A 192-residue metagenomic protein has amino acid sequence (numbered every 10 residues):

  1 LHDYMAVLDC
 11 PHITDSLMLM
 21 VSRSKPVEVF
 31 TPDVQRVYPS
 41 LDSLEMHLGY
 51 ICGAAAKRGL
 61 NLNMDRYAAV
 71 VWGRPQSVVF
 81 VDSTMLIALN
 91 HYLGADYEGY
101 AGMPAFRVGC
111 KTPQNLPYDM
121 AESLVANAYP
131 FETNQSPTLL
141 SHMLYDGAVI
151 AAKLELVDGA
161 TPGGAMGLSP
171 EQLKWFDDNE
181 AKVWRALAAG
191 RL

Functional and structural regions predicted by a protein language model:
L1-V29: N-terminal mature-domain "stem" immediately C-terminal to a signal peptide or N-terminal signal-anchor/transmembrane
L19-A181, R185-R191: Acidic/His-rich structured neighborhood in mature extracellular/periplasmic domains
